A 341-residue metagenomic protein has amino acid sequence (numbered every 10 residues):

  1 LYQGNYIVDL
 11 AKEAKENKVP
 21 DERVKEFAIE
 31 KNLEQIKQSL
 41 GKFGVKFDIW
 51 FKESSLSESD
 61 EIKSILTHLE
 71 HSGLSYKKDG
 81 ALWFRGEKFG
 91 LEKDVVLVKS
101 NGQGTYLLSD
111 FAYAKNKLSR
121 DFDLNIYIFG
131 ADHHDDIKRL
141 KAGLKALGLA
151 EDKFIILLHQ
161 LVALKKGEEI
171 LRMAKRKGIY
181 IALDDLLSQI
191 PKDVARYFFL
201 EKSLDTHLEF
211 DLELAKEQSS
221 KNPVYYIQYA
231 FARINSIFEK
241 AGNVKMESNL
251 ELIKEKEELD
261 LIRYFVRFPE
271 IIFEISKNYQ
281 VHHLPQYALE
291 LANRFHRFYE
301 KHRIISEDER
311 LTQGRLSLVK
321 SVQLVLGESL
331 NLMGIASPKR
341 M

Functional and structural regions predicted by a protein language model:
L1-M341: Non-catalytic interaction-recognition regions
